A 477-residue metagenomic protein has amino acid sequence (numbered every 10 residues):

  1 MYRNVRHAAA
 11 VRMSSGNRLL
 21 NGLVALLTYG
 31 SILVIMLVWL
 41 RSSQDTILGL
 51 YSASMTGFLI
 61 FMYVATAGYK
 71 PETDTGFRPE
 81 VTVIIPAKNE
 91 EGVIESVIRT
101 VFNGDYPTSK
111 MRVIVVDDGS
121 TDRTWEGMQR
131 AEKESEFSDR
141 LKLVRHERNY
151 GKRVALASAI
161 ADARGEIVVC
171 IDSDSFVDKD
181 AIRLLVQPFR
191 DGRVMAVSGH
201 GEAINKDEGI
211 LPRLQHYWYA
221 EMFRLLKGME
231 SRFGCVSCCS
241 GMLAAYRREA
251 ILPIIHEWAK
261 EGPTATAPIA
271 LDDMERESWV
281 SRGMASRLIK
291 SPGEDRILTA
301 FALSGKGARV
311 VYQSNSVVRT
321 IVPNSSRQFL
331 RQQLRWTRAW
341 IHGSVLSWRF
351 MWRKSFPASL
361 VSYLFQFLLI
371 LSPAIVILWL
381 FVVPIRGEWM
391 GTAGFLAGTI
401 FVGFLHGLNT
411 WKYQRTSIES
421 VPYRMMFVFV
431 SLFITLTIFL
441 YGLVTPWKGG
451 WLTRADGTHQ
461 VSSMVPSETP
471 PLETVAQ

Functional and structural regions predicted by a protein language model:
M1-R12, S347-F350, A374-F381: Membrane-helix boundary/interface segments in integral membrane proteins
R3-S96: N-proximal low-complexity "stem/linker" segments adjacent to membrane-targeting elements
A10-N21, S355-L368: Loop-to-transmembrane boundary segments
V34-A67, T73-G76, S362-G449: Membrane-embedded multi-pass helical conduit in multi-pass membrane proteins, especially envelope-biosynthetic
T75-M351, T474-A476: Non-transmembrane catalytic domains and loops of membrane-associated enzymes and transporters that build or traffic
T82-I94, V430-G442, V461-A476: Cytosolic juxtamembrane regulatory segments of multi-pass membrane proteins
N315, V444-P471: Membrane-interface alpha-helices
